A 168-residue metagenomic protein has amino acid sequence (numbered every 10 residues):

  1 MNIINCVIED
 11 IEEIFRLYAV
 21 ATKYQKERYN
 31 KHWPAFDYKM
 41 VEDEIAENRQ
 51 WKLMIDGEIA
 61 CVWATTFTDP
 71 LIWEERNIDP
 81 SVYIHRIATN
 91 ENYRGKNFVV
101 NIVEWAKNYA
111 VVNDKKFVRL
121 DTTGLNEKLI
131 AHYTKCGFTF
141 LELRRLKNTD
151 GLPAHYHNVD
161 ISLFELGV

Functional and structural regions predicted by a protein language model:
N2-R16: A short beta-loop-alpha structural element at the N-terminal edge of CoA-dependent acyl/N-acetyltransferase catalytic
I8, V20-R28, W33-N92, V100-E104 (+1 more regions): Acetyl-CoA-dependent GNAT
N90-E104, N113, G124-I130, K135: Conserved glycine-rich acetyl-CoA-binding loop
A110-T122: Conserved GNAT acetyl-CoA-binding A-motif
T123-L125, C136, L146-V168: C-terminal "cap" of GNAT-fold acetyltransferases
Y133-L143: Conserved acetyl-CoA-binding loop of GNAT-fold acetyltransferases
